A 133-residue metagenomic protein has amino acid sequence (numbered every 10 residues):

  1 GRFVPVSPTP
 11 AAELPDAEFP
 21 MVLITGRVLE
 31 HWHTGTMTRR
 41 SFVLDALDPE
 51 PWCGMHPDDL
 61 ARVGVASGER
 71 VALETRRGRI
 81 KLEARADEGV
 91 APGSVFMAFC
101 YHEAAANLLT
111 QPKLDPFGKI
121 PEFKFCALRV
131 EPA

Functional and structural regions predicted by a protein language model:
G1-V43: Long, low-complexity segments enriched in small/aliphatic residues
E18, T34, R39-G54, D58-A133: Long, contiguous, secondary-structure-rich segments that constitute the structural scaffold of globular domains
